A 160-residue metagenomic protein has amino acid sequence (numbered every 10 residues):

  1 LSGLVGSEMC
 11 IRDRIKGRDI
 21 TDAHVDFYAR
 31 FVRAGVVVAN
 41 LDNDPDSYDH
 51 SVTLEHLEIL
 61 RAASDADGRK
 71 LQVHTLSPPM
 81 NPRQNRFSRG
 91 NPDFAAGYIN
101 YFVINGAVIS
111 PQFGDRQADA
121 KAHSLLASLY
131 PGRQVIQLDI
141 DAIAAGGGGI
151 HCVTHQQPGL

Functional and structural regions predicted by a protein language model:
L1-G6, C10-I11: Single conserved hydrophobic/aromatic residue that forms the stacking wall/gate of nucleotide- or nucleobase-binding
S7, A62-R69, S128-R133: Short helix-loop-beta junction
R12-D13, Q72-L76, V135-L138: General small-molecule cofactor/ligand-binding pocket signal
R14-R18: Surface loop/turn signatures of beta-propeller and other carbohydrate-active proteins
T21-H24, G149-H151: Repeat-based blade/solenoid architectures
F31-N105, I109, F113-K121: Redox- and metal-dependent alpha/beta enzyme cores, enriched for Fe-S-associated oxidoreductases and cofactor-handling
N81-N85, G106, Q112-L160: TerminUS-proximal long segments
